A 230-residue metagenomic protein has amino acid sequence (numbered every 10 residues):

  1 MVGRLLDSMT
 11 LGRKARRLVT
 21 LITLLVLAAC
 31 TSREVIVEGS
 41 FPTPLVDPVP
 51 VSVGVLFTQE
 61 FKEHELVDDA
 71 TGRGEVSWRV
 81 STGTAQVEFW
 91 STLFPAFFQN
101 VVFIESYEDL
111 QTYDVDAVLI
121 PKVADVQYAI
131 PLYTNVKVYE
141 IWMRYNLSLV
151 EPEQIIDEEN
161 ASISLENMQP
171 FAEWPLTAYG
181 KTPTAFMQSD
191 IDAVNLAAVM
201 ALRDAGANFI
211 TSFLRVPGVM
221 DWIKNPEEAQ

Functional and structural regions predicted by a protein language model:
M1-C30: Sec-dependent bacterial lipoprotein signal peptides
C30-T92, T211-Q230: A structural "domain/chain start" motif
T31-I36, S106-E173: Surface-exposed short loop/turn segments
L66-T71, P131-Y133, A185-S189: Short acidic, glycine/proline-rich loop/turn micro-motifs
G74-T82, P152-S212: Short secondary-structure boundary motifs at beta->alpha junctions and helix caps
F94-F103, G206-G218: Sec-exported extracytoplasmic/periplasmic mature domains
V102-D109, V219-I223: Surface-exposed patches in mature extracellular/periplasmic domains of secreted proteins
